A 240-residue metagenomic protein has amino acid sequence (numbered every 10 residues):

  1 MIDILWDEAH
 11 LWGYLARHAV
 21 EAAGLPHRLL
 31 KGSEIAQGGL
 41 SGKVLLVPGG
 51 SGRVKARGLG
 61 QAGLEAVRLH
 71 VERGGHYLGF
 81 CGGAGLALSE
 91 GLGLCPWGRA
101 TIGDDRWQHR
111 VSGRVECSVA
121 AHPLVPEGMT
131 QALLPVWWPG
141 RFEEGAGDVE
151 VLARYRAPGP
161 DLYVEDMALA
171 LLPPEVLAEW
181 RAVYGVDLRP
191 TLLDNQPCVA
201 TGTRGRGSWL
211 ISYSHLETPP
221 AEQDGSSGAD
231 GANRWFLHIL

Functional and structural regions predicted by a protein language model:
M1-D3: Extreme N-terminal starter segment of soluble prokaryotic enzymes
L5-A9, K31-S33, V47-S51, Y155-R156 (+1 more regions): Structural motif
L11-G91: Helical hinge/lid and interdomain linker segments adjacent to catalytic or ligand-binding clefts that mediate domain
L11-L15, D161-L162, P220: Short N-terminal binding/cap micro-motifs at the start of the first secondary-structure element
S51-R53, A84-L86, R99, R156-G159 (+2 more regions): Short, solvent-exposed loop/turn segments at secondary-structure junctions
R57-P135: A glycine-rich, often tryptophan-bearing local segment used as a flexible ligand/cofactor-contacting loop or short
R68, G91, Y184-C198, R204-L240: Extracellular ligand-binding/catalytic regions of CAZymes and related secreted enzymes and adhesion modules
V115-S208, Y213: Catalytic beta-strand/loop cores that center a nucleophilic Ser/Cys/Thr and support acyl-enzyme chemistry
